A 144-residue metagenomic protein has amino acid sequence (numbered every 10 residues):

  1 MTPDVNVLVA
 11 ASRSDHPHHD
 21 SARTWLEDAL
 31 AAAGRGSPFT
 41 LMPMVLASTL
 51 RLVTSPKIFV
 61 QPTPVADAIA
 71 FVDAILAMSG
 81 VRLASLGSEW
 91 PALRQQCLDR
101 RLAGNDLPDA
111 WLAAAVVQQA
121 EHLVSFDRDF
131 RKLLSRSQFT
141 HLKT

Functional and structural regions predicted by a protein language model:
M1-L41, P56-A70: Short, well-structured N-terminal submotif of metal-dependent ribonuclease cores
T2, S125-D127: Generic enzyme active-site microenvironment
V7, V45, E89, L112 (+1 more regions): Alpha-helix capping/helix-boundary segments
A10-S12, L52, L133: Residues that scaffold the ATP/ADP-binding catalytic core of kinase and kinase-like folds
V53-V81, G87-L98: Active-site-proximal, substrate-binding regions of enzyme catalytic domains and RNA-binding/basic surfaces
G80-V124: Active-site neighborhoods of divalent-metal-dependent phosphate/nucleic-acid chemistry enzymes
F130-S137: Short loop/helix-cap segments at secondary-structure boundaries that form the rim of catalytic
